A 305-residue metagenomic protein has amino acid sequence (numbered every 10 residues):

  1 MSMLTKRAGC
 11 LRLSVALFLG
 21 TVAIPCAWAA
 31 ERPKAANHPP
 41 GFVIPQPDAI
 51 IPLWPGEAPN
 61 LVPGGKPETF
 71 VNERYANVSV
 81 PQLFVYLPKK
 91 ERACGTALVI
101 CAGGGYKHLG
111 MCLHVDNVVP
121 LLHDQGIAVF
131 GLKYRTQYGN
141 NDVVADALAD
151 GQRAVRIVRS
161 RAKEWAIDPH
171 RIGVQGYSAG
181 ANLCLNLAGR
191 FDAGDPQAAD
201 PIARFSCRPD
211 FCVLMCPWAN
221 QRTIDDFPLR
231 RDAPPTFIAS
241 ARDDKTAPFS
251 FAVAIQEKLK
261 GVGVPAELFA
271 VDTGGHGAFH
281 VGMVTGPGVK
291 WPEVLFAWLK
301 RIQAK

Functional and structural regions predicted by a protein language model:
R32-R92: N-terminal cap/lid segment of alpha/beta-hydrolase-fold proteins
C94-G103: Short beta-strand element of the alpha/beta-hydrolase
A102-K107, S178, R242: Active-site glycine-rich loops that stabilize anionic/oxyanionic intermediates across multiple enzyme folds
G110-M111, N117, L132-D168, G282-G288: Catalytic nucleophile-loop/oxyanion-hole region of alpha/beta-hydrolase and closely related hydrolase-like folds
A149-R231: Primarily recognizes the serine-hydrolase "nucleophile elbow" in alpha/beta-hydrolase and SGNH/GDSL folds
D232, F237-S240, D244: Short beta-strand/loop motif that positions the catalytic acidic residue of the alpha/beta-hydrolase fold
K245-A254: Conserved alpha/beta-hydrolase "acid-adjacent" motif
V253-Q256, K260-K305: C-terminal catalytic histidine-bearing segment of alpha/beta-hydrolase fold enzymes
